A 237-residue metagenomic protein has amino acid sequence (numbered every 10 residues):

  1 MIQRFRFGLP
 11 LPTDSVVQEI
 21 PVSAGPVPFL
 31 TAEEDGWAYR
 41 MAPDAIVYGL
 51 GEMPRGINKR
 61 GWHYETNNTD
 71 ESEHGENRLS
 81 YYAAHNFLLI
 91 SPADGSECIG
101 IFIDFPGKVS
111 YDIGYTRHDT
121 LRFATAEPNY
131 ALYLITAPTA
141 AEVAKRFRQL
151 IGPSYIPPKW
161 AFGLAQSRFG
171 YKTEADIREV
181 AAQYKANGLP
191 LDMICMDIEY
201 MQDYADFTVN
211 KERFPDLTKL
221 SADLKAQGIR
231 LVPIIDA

Functional and structural regions predicted by a protein language model:
M1-P158, R168-F169, E174, A181-A186: Catalytic and substrate-binding clefts that recognize carbohydrates or anionic sugar/phosphate headgroups
Y155-A237: Aromatic-lined carbohydrate-binding/catalytic grooves of carbohydrate-active enzymes
